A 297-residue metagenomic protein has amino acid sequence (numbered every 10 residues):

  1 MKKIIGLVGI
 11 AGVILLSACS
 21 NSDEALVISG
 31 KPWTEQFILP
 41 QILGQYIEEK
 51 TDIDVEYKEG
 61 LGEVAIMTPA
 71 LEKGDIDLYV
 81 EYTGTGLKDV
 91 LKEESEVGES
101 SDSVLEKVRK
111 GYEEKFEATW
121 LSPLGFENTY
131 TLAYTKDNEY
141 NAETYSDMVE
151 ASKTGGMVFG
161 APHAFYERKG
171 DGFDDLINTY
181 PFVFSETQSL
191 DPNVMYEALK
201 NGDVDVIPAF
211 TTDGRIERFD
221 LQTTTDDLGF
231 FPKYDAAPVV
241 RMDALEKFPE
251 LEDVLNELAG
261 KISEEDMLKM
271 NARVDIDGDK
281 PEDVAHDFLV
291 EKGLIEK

Functional and structural regions predicted by a protein language model:
L15-A18: C-terminal motif of bacterial Sec signal peptides marking the signal peptidase cleavage site
S20-S22: Bacterial signal peptide processing site
A25-L61, F126-Y196, D279-E282: Bilobed "Venus flytrap"/periplasmic-binding protein-like clamshell domains and structurally analogous long
E35, Y166-D171, D175-F182, E250 (+1 more regions): An extracytoplasmic/periplasmic, membrane-proximal ligand-sensing/linker region
Y46, A65-I76, K92-E94, D174-T179 (+1 more regions): Short helices/loops that flank or line small-molecule/ion binding pockets
E63-V64, G74-L87, V104, T135 (+5 more regions): Beta->alpha turn/N-cap motifs
V90-S100, V108-L121, D203, R215-G229: Ligand-binding "clamshell"
D102-V158, M242, G260-E264: A conserved helix-loop-strand patch within extracytoplasmic ligand-binding domains of the periplasmic binding
